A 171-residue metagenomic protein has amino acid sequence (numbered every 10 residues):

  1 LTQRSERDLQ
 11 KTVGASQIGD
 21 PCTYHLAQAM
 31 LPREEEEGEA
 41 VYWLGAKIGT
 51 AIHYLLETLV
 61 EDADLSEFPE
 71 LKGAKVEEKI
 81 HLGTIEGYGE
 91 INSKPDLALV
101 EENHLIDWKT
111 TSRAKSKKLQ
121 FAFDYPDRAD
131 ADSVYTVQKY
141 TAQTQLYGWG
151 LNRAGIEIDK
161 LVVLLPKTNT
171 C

Functional and structural regions predicted by a protein language model:
L1-L105, S112-F123: Metal-dependent nuclease catalytic cores that hydrolyze phosphodiester bonds in DNA/RNA, characterized by
E78-C171: Nucleic-acid nuclease catalytic cores
